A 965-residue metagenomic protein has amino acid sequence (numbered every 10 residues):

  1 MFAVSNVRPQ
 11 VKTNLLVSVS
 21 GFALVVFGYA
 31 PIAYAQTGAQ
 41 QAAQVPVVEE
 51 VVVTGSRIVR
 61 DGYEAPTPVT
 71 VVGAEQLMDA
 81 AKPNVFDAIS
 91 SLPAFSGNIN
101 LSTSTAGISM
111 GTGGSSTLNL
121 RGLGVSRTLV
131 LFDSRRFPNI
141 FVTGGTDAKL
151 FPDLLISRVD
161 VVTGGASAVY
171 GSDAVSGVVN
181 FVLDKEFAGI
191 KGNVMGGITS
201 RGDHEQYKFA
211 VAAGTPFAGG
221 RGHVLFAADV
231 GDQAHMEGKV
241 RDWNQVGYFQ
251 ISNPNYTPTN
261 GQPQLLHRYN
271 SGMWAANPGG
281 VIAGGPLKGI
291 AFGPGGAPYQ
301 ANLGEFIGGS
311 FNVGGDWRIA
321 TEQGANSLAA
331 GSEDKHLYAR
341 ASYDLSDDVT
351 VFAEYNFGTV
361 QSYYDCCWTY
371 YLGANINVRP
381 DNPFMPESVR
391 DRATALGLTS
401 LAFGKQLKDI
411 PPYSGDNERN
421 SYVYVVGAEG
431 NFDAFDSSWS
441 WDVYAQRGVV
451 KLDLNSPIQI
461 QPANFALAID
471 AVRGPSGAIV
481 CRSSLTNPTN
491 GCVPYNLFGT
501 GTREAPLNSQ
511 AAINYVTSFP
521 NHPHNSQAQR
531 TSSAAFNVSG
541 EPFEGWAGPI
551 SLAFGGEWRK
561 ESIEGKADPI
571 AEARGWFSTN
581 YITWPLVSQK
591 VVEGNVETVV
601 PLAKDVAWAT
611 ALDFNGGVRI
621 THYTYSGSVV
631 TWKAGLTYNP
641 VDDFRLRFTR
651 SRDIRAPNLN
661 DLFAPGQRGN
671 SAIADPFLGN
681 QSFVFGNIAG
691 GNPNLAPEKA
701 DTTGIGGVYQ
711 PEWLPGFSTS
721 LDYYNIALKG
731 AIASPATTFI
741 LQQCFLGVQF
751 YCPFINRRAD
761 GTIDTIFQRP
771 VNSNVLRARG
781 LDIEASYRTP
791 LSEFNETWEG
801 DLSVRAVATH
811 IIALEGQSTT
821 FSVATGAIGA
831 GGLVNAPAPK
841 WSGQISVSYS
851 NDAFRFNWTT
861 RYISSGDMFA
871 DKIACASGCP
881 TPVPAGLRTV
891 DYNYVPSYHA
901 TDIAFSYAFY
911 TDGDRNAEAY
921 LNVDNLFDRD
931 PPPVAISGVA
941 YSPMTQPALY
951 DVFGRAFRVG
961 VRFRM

Functional and structural regions predicted by a protein language model:
F2-L92, R121, A210, G214-T215 (+5 more regions): N-terminal Sec signal peptide and the immediately downstream disordered periplasmic leader that contains the TonB box
G38, S90-R135: Extracytoplasmic beta-strand/coil segments of soluble accessory domains associated with Gram-negative outer-membrane
V45, E186-G189, G202, A218-R221 (+11 more regions): Short loop/turn motifs that connect adjacent beta-strands in outer-membrane beta-barrel proteins
V85-A88, S116-N119, D147-P152, D173-V194 (+1 more regions): N-terminal periplasmic accessory domains that precede and gate Gram-negative outer-membrane beta-barrel machines
R135-T163: Short acidic/polar hinge/loop motifs at secondary-structure boundaries that mediate gating or recognition
V142, D242-I251, P294-E333, Y338 (+5 more regions): Surface-exposed, low-complexity loop segments enriched in small/polar and acidic residues
A463, A727-K729, R861-G878, Y907-M965: C-terminal beta-signal and adjacent terminal beta-strands/loops of Gram-negative outer-membrane beta-barrel proteins
G669, V804-Y910: C-terminal beta-barrel architecture of Gram-negative outer-membrane proteins
